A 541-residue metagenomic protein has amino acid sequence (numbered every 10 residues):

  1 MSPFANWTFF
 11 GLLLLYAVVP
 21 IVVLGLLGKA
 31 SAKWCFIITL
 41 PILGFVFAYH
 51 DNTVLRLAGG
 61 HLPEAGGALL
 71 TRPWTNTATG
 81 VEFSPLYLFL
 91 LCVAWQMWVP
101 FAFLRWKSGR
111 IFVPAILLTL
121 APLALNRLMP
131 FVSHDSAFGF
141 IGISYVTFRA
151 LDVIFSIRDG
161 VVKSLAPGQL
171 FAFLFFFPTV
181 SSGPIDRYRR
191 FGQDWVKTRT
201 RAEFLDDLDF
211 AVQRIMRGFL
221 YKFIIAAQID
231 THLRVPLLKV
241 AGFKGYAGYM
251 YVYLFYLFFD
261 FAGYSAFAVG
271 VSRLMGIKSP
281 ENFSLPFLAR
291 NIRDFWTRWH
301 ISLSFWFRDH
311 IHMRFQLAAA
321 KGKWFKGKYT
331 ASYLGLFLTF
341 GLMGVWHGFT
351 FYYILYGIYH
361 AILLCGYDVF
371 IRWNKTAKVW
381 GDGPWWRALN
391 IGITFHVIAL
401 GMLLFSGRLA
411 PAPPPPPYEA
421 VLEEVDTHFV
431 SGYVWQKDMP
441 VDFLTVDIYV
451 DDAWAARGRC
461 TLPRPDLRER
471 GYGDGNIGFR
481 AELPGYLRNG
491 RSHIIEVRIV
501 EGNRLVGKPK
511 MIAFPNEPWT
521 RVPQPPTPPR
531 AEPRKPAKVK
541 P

Functional and structural regions predicted by a protein language model:
M1-P413: Membrane-embedded transmembrane alpha-helical bundles that form the catalytic cores of multi-pass lipid-modifying
G11, R530-P533: Intrinsically disordered, low-complexity Ser/Thr- and Pro-rich stretches
P414-P529, P541: Basic, ligand-binding patches in group-transfer machinery, especially extracytoplasmic/periplasmic segments
